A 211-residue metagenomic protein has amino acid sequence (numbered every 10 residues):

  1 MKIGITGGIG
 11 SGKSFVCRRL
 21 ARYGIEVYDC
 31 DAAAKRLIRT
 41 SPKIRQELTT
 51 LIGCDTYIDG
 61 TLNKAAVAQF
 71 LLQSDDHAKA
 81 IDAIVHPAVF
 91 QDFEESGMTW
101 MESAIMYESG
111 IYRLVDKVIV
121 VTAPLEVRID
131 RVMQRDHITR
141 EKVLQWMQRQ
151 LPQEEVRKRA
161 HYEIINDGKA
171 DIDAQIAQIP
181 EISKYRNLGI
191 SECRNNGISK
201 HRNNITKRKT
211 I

Functional and structural regions predicted by a protein language model:
I3-I5: Hydrophobic anchor at the beta1->P-loop junction of P-loop NTPases
G8, L20: P-loop (Walker A) phosphate-binding loop of NTP-binding proteins
S11: ATP-binding Walker
S14: Walker A/P-loop
D31, I81, W100, V143 (+1 more regions): Residue-level signal for inorganic ion chemistry
A32-M98: ATP-dependent small-molecule kinase phosphotransfer cores that center on conserved nucleotide phosphate-binding segments
E94, Y112-V121, L125-I138, P152-I211: NTP-dependent small-molecule kinase module
